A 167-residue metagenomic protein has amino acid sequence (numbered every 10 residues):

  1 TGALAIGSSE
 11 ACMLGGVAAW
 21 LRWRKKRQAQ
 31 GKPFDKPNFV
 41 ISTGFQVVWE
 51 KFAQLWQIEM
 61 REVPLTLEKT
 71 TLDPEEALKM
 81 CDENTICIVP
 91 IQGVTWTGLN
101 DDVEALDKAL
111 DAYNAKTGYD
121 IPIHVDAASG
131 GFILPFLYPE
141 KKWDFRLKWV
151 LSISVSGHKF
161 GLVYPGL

Functional and structural regions predicted by a protein language model:
G7-L167: Conserved PLP-enzyme active-site core in the AAT-like
